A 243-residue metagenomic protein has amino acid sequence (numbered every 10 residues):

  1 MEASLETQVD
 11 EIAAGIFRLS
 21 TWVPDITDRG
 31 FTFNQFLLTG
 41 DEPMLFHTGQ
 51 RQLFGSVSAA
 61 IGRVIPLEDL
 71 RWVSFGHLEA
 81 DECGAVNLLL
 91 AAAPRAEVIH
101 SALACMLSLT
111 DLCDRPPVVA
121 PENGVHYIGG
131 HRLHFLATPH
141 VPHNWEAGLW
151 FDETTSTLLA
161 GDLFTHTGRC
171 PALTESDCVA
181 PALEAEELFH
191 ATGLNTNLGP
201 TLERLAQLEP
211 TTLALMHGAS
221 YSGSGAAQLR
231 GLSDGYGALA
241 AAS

Functional and structural regions predicted by a protein language model:
S4-E6, E11, R95-A147, G193 (+2 more regions): Metallo-beta-lactamase
T7-G62, G148-G161: Conserved beta-strand hairpin/beta-sheet module of binuclear metal-dependent hydrolase folds, prominently
W22-T27, G49-R51, F75-H77, H134-H140 (+1 more regions): Short, flexible loop segments at the rims of nucleotide/cofactor-binding pockets, characterized by
F46-T48, L70-L78, V98-A102, L158-D162 (+2 more regions): Active-site neighborhood of phospho(di)ester-bond hydrolases with catalytic His/Asp-centered motifs
L53, L78-C83, C105-S108, G124 (+3 more regions): Active-site environment of divalent metal-dependent phosphoester hydrolases
L53-I99: Active-site metal-binding motif and surrounding structural segment of the metallo-beta-lactamase
P94-A96, S222-S243: Short acidic, glycine/proline-enriched helix-loop-strand junctions
P139-A226, D234-Y236: Metallo-beta-lactamase
